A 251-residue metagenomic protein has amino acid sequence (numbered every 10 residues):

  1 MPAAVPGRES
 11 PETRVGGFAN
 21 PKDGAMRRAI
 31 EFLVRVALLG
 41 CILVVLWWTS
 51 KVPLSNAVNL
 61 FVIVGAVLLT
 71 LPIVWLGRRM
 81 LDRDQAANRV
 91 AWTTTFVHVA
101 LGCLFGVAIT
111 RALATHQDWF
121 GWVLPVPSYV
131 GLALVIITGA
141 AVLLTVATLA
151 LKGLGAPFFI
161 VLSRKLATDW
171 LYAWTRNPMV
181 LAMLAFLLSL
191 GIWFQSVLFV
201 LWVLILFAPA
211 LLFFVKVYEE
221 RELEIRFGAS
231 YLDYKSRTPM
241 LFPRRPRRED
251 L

Functional and structural regions predicted by a protein language model:
M1-A25: N-terminal amphipathic/basic-hydrophobic helices that include classical n-h-c signal peptides and signal-anchor
P6-E9, V123, V130, W174: A residue-level detector for conformationally permissive "hinge/kink" positions
N20-D169, L184-E222, R226-L251: Membrane-anchoring alpha-helices and their flanking helix-loop junctions
L171-A185: Membrane-interface loop-to-helix entry segments
